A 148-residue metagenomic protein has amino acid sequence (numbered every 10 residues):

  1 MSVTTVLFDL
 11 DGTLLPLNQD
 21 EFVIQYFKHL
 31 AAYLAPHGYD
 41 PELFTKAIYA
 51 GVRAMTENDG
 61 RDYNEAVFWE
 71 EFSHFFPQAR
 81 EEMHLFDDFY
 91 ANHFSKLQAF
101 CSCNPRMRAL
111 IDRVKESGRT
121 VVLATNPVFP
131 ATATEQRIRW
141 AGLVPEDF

Functional and structural regions predicted by a protein language model:
M1-A47: Active-site neighborhood of HAD-like aspartate-dependent phosphohydrolases
L14-P16, A54-M55, T125-F129: Short histidine/acidic/glycine/proline-rich micro-motifs that form metal- and phosphate-coordinating active-site loops
L14-P16, L97-C101, M107, R139-F148: A generic "structured core" feature
I24, K28, A66, A131-Q136: Short, surface-exposed alpha-helical segments at coil->helix boundaries
Y39, Q78, L143-V144: Helix N-cap/coil-helix junction residues
E42-N92: A metal-dependent, Asp-based hydrolase signature
D62-V67, A79-H84, A91-L123, E135: Short, acidic loop-to-helix structural element flanking the phosphoryl-transfer center in phosphate-processing enzymes
V122-F148: Substrate-recognition "cap/lid" segment bordering the active-site pocket of phosphatases
